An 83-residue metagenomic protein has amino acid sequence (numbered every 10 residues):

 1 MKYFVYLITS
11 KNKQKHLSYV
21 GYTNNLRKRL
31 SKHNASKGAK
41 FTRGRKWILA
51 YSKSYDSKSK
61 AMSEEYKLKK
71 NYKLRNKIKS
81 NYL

Functional and structural regions predicted by a protein language model:
M1-Y55, M62-K73, S80-L83: GIY-YIG nuclease catalytic motif and its immediate N-terminal context
